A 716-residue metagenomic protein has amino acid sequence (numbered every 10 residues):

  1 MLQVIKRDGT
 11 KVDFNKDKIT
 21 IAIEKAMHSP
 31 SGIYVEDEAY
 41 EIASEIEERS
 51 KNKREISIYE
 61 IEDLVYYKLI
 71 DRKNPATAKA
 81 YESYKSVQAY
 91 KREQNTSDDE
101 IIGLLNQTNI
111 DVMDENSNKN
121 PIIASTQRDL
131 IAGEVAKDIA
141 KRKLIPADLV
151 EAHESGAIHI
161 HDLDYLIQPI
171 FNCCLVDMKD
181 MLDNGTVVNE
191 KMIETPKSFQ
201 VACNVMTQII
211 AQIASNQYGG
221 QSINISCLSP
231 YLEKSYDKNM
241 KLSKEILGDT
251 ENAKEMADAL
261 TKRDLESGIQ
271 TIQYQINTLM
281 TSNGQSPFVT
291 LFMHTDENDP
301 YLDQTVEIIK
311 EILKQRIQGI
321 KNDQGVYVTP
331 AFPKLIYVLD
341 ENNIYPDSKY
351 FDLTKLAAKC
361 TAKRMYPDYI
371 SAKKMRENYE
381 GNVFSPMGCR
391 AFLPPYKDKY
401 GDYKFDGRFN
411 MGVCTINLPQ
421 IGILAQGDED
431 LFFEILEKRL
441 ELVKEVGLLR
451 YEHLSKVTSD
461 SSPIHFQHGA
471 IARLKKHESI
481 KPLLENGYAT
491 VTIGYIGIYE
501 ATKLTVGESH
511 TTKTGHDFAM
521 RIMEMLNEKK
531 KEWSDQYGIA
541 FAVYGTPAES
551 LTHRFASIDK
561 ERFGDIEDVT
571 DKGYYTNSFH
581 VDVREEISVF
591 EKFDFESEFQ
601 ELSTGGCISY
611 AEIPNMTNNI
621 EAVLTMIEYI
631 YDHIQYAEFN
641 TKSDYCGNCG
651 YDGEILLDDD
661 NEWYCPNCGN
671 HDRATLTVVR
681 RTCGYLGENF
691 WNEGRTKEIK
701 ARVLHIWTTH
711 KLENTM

Functional and structural regions predicted by a protein language model:
M1-L104, T108, K700-T708: Charged, amphipathic alpha-helical regulatory modules used for macromolecular assembly or allosteric control
D37, I56-Y59, A489, K513 (+1 more regions): Short, solvent-exposed positions on alpha-helices
Y90-K91, S97-G487, E508, T512-R673 (+1 more regions): Conserved catalytic cores of very large enzyme subunits
L265-I269, Q273, K503-L504, R695-A701: Metallocofactor- and cofactor-centric catalytic cores in central/energy metabolism, strongly enriched
K475-K476, L483, G487, I493-G494 (+2 more regions): Core of folded catalytic or high-affinity ligand/protein-binding domains in predominantly eukaryotic proteins
V491-L504, E524, R681: Contiguous, well-ordered alpha-helical segments that form the cores/surfaces of helical PPI scaffolds
N667-M716: Long insertion/accessory domains within large nucleic-acid-processing enzymes
